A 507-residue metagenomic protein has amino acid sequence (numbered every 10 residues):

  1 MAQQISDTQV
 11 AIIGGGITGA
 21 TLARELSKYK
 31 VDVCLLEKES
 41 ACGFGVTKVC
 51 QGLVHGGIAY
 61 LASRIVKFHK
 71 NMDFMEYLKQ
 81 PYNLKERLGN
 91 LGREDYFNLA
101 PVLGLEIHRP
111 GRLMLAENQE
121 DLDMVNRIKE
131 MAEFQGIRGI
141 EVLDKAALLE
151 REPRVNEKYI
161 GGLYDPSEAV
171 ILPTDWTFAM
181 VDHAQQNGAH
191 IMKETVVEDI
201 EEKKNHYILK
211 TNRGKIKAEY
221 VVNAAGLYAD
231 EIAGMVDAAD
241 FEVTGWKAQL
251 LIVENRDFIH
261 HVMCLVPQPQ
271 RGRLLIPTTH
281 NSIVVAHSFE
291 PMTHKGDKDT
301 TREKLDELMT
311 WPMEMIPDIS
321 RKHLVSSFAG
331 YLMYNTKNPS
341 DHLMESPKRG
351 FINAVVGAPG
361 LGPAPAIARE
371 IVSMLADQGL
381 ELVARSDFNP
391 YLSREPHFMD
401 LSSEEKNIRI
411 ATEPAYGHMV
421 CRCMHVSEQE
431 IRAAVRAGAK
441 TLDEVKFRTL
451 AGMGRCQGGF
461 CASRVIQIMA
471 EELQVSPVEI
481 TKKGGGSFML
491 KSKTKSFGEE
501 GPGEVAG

Functional and structural regions predicted by a protein language model:
T8-L35: N-terminal Rossmann-like FAD-binding beta1-loop-alpha1 element of flavoenzymes
T21, L78, I200-N205, L209-T301 (+3 more regions): Flavin-dependent oxidoreductases
K28-V49: Glycine-rich FAD pyrophosphate-binding loop
G52-A147, G272: Dinucleotide-binding Rossmann-like beta1-alpha1 core, especially the glycine-rich loop that anchors the ADP
G104-A116, K129, G139, K145 (+3 more regions): Helix-loop-beta segment of a Rossmann-like dinucleotide-binding subdomain
L163-Y220, Y228: Helical element adjacent to the flavin cofactor pocket in flavoenzyme catalytic cores
T279, D297-M419, V426-E430, A434 (+2 more regions): C-terminal catalytic lobe of FAD-dependent flavoproteins
S427-G438, F460-V478: Iron-sulfur (Fe-S) cluster-binding segments and ferredoxin-like electron-carrier domains, especially [2Fe-2S]
